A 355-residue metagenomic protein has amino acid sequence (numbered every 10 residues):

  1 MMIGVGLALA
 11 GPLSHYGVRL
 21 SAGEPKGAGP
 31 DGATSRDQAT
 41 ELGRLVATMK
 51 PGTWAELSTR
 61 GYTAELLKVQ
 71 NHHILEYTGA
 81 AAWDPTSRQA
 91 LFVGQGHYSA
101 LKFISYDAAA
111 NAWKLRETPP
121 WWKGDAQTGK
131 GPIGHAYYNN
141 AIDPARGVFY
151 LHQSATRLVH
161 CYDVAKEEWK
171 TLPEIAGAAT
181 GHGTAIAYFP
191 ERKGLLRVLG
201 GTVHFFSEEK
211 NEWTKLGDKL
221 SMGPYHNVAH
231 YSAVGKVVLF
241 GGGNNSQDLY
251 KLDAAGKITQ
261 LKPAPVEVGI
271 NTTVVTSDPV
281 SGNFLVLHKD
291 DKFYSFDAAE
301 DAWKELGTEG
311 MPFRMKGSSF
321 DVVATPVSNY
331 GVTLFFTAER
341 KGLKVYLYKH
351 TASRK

Functional and structural regions predicted by a protein language model:
M1-V5: N-terminal export leaders
L7-L9: Gram-negative bacterial Sec-dependent N-terminal signal peptides
G11-K26: Signal peptide processing junction and immediate N-terminal pro/mature segment of secreted/exported proteins
G23-K355: Kelch-like beta-propeller repeat domains
